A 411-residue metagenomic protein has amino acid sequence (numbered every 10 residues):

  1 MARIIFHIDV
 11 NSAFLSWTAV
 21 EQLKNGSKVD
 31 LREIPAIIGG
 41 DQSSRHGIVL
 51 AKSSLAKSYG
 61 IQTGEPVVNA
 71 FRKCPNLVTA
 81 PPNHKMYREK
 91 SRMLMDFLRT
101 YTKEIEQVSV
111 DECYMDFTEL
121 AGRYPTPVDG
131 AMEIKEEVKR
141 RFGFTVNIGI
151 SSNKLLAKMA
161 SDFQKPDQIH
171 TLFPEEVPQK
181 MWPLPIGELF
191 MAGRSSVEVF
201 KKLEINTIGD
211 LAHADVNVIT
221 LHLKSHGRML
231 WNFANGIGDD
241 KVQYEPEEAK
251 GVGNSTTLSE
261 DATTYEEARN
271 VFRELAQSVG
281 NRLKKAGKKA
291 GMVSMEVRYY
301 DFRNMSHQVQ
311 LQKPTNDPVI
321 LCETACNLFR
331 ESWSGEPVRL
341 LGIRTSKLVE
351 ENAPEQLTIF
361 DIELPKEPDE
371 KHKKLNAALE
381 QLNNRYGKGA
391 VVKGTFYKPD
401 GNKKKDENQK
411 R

Functional and structural regions predicted by a protein language model:
M1-N232, N281, K366-R411: Gly/Gly-Pro- and Ser/Thr-rich, intrinsically disordered tail segments characteristic of DNA damage-repair and tolerance
N11-A13, Q42-R45, Y300-R303, L348-E351: Short, charged/polar surface micro-motifs in flexible loops or helix N-caps
I34, V146, D167, G291-V293 (+2 more regions): Change "...and in nucleic-acid phosphodiester-cleaving endonucleases..." to "...and in nucleic-acid processing enzymes
Y114-E119, S306-V309, T358-E363: Short, hydrophobic beta-strand segments
S152-L155, F233-G236, K289-Y300, V338-V349 (+1 more regions): A glycine-rich phosphate-binding loop feature that marks nucleotide/adenosyl-phosphate handling sites
K158-A160, S306-H307, A353-P354: Short, well-ordered secondary-structure micro-motifs
E188, S196-V338: DNA-contacting surface of Y-family translesion DNA polymerases
T315-N316, I320, C326-A377: C-terminal hydrophobic structural anchor segments that stabilize assembly/packing rather than catalytic chemistry
